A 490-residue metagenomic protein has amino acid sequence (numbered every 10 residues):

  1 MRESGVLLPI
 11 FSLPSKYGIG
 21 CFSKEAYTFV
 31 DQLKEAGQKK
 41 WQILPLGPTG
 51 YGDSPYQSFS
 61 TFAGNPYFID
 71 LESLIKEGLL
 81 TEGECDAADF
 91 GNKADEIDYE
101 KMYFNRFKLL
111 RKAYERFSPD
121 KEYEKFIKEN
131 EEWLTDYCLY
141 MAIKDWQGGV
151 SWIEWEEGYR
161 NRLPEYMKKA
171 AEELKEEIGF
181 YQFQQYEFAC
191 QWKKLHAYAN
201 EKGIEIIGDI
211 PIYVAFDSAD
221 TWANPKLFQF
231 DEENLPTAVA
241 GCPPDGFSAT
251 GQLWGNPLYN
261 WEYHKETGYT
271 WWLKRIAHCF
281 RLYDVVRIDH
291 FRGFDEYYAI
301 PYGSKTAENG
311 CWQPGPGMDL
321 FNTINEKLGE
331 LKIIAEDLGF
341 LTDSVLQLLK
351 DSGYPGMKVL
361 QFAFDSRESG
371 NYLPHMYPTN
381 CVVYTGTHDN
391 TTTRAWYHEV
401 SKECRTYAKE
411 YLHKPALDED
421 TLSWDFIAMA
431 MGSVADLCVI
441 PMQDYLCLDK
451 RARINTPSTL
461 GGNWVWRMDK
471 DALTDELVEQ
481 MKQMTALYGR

Functional and structural regions predicted by a protein language model:
M1-F11, Y27: N-terminal regions that are enriched for targeting/export leaders and immediately downstream pro/stem segments
P9, S15, D53-Q185, V214-V439 (+2 more regions): Alpha-amylase-like alpha-glycosidases and glucanotransferases acting on alpha-linked glucans and related
K24-D31, C190-Y198, L273-K274, L422-F426: Short alpha-helical segments and helix-capping/turn motifs at coil-helix boundaries
K24-T49, L282-Y283: Catalytic domains of carbohydrate-active enzymes, especially glycoside hydrolases
K34, W192-N200, N325, L349-K350: Surface-exposed amphipathic alpha-helices with a cationic face
L44, E205-I207, P211, V285 (+1 more regions): Outer-envelope exported proteins of Gram-negative bacteria
Y181, Q185-V214: Conserved, well-ordered alpha-helix/loop/beta-strand core segments that scaffold catalytic motifs
